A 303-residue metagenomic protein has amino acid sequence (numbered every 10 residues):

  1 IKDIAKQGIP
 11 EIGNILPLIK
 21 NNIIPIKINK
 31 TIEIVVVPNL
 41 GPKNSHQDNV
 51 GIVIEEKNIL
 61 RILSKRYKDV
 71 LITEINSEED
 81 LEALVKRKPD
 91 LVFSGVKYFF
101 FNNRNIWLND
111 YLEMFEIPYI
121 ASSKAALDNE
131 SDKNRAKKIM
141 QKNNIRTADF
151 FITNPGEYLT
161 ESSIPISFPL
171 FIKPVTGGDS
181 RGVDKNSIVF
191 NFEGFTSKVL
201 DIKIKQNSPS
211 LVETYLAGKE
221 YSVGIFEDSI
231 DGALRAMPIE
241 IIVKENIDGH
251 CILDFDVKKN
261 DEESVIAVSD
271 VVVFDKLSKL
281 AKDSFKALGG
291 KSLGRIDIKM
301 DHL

Functional and structural regions predicted by a protein language model:
I1-P118, S131, R135, N154-S162: ATP-binding N-terminal substructure of ATP-dependent carboxylate-amine bond-forming enzymes
I4-I15, P25-P38, V85-K88, D128-L211 (+2 more regions): Active-site nucleotide/adenylate-binding loops and adjacent lid/helix of ATP-dependent enzymes
L40-N44, G177-D179, E262: A short, flexible beta-alpha/helix-coil linker loop
V70, P118-Y119, T147, L170: Hydrophobic beta-strand scaffold residues
F100-F101, A125-N129, E245: Short gly/pro/ser/thr-enriched loop/turn and capping motifs at secondary-structure boundaries
L112, T214, V223, F285-L303: Conserved metal-phosphate-binding beta-hairpin within the catalytic cores of diverse ATP-dependent phosphoryl-transfer
N191-K279, M300-H302: Phosphate-binding site of ATP-dependent enzymes
